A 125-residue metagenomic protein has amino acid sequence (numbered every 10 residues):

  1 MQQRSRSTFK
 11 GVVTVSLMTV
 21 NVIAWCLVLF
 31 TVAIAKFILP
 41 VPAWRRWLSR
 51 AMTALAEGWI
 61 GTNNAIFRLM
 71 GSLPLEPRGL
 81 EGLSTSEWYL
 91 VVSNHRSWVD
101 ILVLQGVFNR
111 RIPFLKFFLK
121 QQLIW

Functional and structural regions predicted by a protein language model:
Q2-P74: A transmembrane-helix-recognition feature enriched in membrane-embedded lipid enzymes and envelope glyco-/phospholipid
L39-G58, T85-W125: Catalytic core of membrane glycerolipid acyltransferases/transacylases, capturing the structured, soluble-facing
E76-R78: Rossmann-fold NAD(P)H-dependent dehydrogenase/reductase core
L80-S84: A short beta-turn/loop motif at secondary-structure boundaries
